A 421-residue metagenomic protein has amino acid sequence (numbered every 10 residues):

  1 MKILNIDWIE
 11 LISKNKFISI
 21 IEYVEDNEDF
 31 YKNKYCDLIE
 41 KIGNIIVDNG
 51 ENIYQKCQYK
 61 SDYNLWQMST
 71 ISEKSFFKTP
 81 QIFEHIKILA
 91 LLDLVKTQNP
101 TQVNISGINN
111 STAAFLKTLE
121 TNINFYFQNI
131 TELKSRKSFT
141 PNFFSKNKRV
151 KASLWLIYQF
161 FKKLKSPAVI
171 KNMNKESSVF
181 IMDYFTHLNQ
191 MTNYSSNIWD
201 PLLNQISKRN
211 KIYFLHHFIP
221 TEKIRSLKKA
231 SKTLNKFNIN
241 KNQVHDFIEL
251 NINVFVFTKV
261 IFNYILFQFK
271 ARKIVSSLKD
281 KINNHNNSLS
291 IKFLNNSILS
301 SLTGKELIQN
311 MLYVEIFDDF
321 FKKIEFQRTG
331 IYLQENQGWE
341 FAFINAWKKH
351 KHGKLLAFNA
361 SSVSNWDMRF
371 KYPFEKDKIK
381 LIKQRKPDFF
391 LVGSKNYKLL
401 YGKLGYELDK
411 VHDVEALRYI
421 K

Functional and structural regions predicted by a protein language model:
M1-K421: Catalytic-core helical/loop segments in enzymes performing group transfer/polymerization on anionic/lipid-linked
